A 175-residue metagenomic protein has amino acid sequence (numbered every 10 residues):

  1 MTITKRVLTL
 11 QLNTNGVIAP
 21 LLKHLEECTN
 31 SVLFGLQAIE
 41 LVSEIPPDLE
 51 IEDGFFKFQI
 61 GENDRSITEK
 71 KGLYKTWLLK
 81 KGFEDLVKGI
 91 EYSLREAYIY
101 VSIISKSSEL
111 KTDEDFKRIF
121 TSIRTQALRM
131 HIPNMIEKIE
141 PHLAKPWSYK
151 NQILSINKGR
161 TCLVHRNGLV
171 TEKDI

Functional and structural regions predicted by a protein language model:
M1-L110, P133, E137-G159, K173-I175: Extended intrinsically disordered or low-complexity regions, especially N/C-terminal cytosolic tails and loops, rather
S102-R124: Hydrophobic, well-structured mid-protein blocks that either form specific transmembrane helices
I119-E137: A structural motif
H165-I175: Short conserved catalytic/interaction loops centered on acidic-Pro-aromatic/His motifs
